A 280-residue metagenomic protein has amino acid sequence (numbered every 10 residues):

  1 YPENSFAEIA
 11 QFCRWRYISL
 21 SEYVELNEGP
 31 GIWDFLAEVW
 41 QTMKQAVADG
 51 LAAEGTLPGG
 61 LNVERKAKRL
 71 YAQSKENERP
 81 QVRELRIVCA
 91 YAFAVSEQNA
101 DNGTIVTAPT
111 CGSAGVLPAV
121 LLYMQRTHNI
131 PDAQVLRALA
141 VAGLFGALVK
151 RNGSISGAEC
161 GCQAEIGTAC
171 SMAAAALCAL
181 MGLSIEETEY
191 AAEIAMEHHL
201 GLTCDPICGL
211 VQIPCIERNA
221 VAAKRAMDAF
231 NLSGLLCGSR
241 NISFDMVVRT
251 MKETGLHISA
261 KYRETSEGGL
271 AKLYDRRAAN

Functional and structural regions predicted by a protein language model:
Y1-L26: Flexible glycine-/small-residue-enriched beta->alpha junction loops that bind anionic phosphate/pyrophosphate groups
N4, D34-T42, R83-A90, A100 (+12 more regions): Conserved active-site and cofactor/substrate-binding residues in soluble primary-metabolism enzymes
R14, E25, A48, A52 (+5 more regions): Generic surface-pattern signal
P30-G161, G269-N280: Accessory "access/gating" subregions that flank catalytic or transport cores
A90-A94, G115-Q125, A140-L148, Q163-A179 (+2 more regions): Contiguous, well-ordered alpha-helical segments that form the cores/surfaces of helical PPI scaffolds
T107-A108, R151, G157-C160, A164 (+4 more regions): Generic structural "secondary-structure junction" signal
L122-R126, G153, G157, T168 (+5 more regions): Amphipathic, positively biased hydrophobic alpha-helical segments used for protein targeting and membrane insertion
A175-N280: Functionally critical mobile loop/hinge segments
